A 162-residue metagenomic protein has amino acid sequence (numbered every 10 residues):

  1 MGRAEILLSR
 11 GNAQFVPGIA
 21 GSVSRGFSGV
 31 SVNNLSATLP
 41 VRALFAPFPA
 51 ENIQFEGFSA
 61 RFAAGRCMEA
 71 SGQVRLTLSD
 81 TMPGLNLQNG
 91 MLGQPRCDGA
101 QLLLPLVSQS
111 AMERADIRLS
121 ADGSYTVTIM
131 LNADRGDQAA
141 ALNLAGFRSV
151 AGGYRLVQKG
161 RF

Functional and structural regions predicted by a protein language model:
M1-A60: N-terminal beta-strand/beta-hairpin edge segment
M1-G18, I53, C67-L103, L142-R161: Beta-propeller and related beta-repeat scaffolds in trafficking/envelope systems
G2-I6, R25-N34, G65-L76, L103-P105 (+1 more regions): Short, well-ordered strand-loop elements centered on a beta-strand within folded domains, enriched for acidic residues
V16, A63, N86, Y125 (+1 more regions): Short acidic, gly/pro-rich beta-turn/loop elements at beta-sheet edges and active-site/ligand-binding grooves
L39-V41, G90, E113-R114: Short structured motifs
F55-S59, N86-L87, Q109-A111, D137-A139: Short amphipathic alpha-helical surface micro-motifs
A63-G65, R96, R118-D122: Short beta-strand micro-motifs enriched in acidic
S108-F162: Extracytoplasmic/luminal low-complexity segments enriched in Pro/Gly and acidic/polar residues that act as flexible
